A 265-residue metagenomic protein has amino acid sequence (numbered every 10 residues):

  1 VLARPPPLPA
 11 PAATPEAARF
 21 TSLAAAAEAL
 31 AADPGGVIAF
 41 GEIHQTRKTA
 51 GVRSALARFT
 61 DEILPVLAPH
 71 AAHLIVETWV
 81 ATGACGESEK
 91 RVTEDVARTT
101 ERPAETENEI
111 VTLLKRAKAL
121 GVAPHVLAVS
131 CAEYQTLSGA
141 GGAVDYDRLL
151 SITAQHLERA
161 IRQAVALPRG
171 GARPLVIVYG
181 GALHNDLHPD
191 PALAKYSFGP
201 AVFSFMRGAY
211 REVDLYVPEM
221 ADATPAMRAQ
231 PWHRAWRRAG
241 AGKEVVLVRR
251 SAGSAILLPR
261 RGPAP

Functional and structural regions predicted by a protein language model:
V1-P265: Compositional signal for N-terminal targeting/processing segments
